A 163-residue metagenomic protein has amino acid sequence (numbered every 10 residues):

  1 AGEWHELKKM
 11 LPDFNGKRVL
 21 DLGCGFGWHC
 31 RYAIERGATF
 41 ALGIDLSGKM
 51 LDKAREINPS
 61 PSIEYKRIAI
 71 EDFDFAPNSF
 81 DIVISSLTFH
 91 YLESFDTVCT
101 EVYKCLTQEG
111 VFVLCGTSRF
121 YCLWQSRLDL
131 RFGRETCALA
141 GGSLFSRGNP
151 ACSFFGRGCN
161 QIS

Functional and structural regions predicted by a protein language model:
G2-K17, Y32: Conserved alpha-helix/loop element of class I SAM-dependent methyltransferases that forms part of the SAM/SAH-binding
K8, R31-I34, R55, C99-Y103: A structural alpha-helix within SAM-dependent methyltransferase catalytic domains
L20-L22, F26-D72: Class I SAM-dependent methyltransferase SAM/SAH-binding core
E71-I82: A short acidic, Gly/Pro-enriched loop at the edge of an enzyme's catalytic core that lines a small-molecule cofactor
D81-F95: A short SAM/SAH-binding and catalytic strip from SAM-dependent methyltransferases
D96-V111: A short glycine-rich, Lys/Arg-flanked "PGG" loop and its adjoining helix->strand segment in the class I
V111-P150: Conserved class I S-adenosyl-L-methionine
G116, F120, S153-S163: Acceptor-substrate binding/catalytic loop of class I
